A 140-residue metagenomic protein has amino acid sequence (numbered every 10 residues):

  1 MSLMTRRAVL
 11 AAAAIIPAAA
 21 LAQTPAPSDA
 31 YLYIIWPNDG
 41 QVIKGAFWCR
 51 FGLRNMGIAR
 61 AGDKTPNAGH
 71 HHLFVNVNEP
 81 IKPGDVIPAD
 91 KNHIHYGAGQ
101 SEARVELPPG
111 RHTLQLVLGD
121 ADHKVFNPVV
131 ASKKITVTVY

Functional and structural regions predicted by a protein language model:
M1-A13: N-terminal secretory signal peptides and thylakoid transit peptides that target proteins across membranes
T24-K44: Short, compositionally biased P/S/T/A/G/V-rich stretches that sit at domain boundaries
G45, G69, P108-G110: A glycine-anchored, Pro-Gly-centered beta-turn/N-cap motif
G52-G62: Short amphipathic, basic-aromatic surface patches that mediate peripheral association with negatively charged
D63-H71: Short coil-to-beta strand junction motifs in C2/discoidin
D120-N127: Short acidic/polar inter-strand loop motif in beta-rich domains
P128-Y140: Short beta-strand elements
